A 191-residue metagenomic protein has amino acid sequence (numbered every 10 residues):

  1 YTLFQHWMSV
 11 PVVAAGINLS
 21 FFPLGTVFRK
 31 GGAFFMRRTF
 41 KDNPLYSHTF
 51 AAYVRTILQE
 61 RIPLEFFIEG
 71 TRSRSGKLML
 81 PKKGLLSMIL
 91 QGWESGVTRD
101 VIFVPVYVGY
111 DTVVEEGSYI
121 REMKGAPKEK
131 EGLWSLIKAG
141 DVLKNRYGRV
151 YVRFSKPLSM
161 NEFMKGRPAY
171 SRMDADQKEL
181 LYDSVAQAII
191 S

Functional and structural regions predicted by a protein language model:
Y1-S191: Membrane-interfacial terminal anchoring regions of lipid-handling membrane enzymes
